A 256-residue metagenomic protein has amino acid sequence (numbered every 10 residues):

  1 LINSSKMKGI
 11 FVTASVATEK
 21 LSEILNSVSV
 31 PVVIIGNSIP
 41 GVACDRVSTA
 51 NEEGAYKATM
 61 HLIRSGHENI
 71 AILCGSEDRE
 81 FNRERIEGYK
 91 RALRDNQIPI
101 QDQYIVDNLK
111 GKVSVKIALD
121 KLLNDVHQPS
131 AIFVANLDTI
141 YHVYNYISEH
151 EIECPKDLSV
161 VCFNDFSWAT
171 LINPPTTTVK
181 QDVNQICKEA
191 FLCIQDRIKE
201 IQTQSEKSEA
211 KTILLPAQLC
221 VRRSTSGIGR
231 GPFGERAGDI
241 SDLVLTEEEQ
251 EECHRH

Functional and structural regions predicted by a protein language model:
L1-K57, R64, L123-Q128: Alpha-helical recognition/docking segments in bacterial nutrient-uptake and carbohydrate-utilization systems
L1-K6, A17, G111-D120, N124-D125 (+3 more regions): Inter-domain helical "communication" segments and dimerization helices that couple sensory or membrane-embedded modules
A14, N51, N82, N136-L137: Helix N-cap/beta->alpha junction signal
V47-I72, E87, R91, K112-K121 (+2 more regions): Hydrophobic alpha-helical segments within soluble ligand-binding/sensing domains
A58-N96, E206-S224: An alpha-beta-alpha
E68-N69, I100-Y104, E153-V160: Short acidic capping loops at alpha-helix termini that bridge into adjacent secondary structure
K90-V113: Short beta-strand elements in bilobed, periplasmic/extracellular small-molecule ligand-binding domains
D120-G234: Flexible loop/turn connectors
